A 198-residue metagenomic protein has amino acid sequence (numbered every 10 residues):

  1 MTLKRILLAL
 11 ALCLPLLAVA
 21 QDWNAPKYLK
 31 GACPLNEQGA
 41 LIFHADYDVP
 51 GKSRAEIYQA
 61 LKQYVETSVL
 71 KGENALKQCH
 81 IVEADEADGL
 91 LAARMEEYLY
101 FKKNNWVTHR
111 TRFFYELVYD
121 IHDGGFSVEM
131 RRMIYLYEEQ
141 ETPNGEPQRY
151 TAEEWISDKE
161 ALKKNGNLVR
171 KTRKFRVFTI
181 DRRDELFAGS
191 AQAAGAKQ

Functional and structural regions predicted by a protein language model:
M1-T2, I180: Short alpha-helical segments used as structural interaction elements across diverse proteins
L3-A18: Sec-dependent N-terminal signal peptides
A20-Q198: Ser/Thr-rich, low-complexity intrinsically disordered terminal regions
